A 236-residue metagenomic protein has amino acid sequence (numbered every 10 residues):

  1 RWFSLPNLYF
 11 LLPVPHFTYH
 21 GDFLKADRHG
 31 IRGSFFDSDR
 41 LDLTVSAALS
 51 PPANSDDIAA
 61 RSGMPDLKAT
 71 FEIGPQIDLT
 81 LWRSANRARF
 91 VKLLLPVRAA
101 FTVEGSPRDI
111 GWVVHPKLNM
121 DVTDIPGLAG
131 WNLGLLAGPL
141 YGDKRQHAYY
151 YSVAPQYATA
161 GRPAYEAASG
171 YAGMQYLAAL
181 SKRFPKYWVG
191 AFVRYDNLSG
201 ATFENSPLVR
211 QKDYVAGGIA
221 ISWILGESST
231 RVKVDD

Functional and structural regions predicted by a protein language model:
R1-F23, G226, D236: Short glycine/proline- and aromatic-enriched beta-strand/turn motifs that initiate or cap beta-hairpins
S4-Y9, F35-D37, G63-A69, G105-W112 (+2 more regions): Replace "Gram-negative outer membrane beta-barrel proteins" with "bacterial and organellar outer membrane beta-barrel
Y9-L11, D22, D37-L43, F71 (+7 more regions): Outer-envelope beta-barrel architecture signal
P13-Y19, G30-F35, I73-L81, V97-A99 (+5 more regions): Residues on the lipid-exposed face of transmembrane beta-strands in outer-membrane beta-barrel proteins
F17, V45-P51, L93-A99, L135-Y141 (+1 more regions): Transmembrane beta-barrel strands of outer-membrane/channel proteins
D22-L41, W82-V91, S106-R108, T123-L133 (+2 more regions): Short loop/turn motifs that connect adjacent beta-strands in outer-membrane beta-barrel proteins
L79, T102-W188, D196-A201, L208: Outer-membrane beta-barrel transmembrane domain signature
Y176-D236: Predominantly the C-terminal beta-signal and adjacent terminal strand-loop region of outer-membrane beta-barrel
